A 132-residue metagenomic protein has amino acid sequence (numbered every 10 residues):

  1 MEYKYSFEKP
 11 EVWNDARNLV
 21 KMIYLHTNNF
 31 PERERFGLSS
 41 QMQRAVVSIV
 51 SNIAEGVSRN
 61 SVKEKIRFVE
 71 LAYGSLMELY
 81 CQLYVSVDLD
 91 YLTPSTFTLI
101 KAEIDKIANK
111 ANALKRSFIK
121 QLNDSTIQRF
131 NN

Functional and structural regions predicted by a protein language model:
M1-E55, R59-N132: Short, C-terminally biased terminal segments at protein or domain edges
